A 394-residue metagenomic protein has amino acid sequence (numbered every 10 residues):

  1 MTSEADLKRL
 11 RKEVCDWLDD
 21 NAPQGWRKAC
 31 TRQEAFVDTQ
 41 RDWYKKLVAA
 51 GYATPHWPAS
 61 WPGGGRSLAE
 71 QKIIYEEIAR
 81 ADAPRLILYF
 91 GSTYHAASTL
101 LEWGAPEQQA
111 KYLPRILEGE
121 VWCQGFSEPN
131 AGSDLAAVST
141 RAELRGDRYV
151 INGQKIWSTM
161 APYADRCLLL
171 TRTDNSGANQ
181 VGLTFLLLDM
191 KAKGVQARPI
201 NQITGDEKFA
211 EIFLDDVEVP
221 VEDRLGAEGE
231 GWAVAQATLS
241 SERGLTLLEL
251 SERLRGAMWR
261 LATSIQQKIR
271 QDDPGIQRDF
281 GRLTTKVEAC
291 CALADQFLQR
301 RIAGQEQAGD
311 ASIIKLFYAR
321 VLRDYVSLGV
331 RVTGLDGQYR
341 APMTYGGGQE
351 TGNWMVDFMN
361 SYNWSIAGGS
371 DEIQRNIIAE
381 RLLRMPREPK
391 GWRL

Functional and structural regions predicted by a protein language model:
M1-G91, Q108-K111, R115, T263 (+7 more regions): Amphipathic, small/basic residue-rich leader segments at the start of a protein or domain
S3, A69, I73-I74, H95 (+3 more regions): Glycine-rich phosphate/cofactor-binding loops in nucleotide/flavin-utilizing enzymes
A5, V195-C291, W364: Glycine-rich beta->alpha junctions and the first turn(s) of the following alpha-helix
I87-E107, G132-D134: N-terminal glycine-rich flavin-associated loop
E118-S127, L170: A short, Trp-centered hydrophobic/proline-enriched beta-strand micro-motif
T140-E143: A structural signal for short hydrophobic beta-strand segments in well-ordered beta-sheet cores
D147-R148, N152-R198: A short core secondary-structure module
A262-T263, R278-A303, F317-R331: Loop-to-helix element that buttresses phosphate recognition and phosphoryl-transfer chemistry
